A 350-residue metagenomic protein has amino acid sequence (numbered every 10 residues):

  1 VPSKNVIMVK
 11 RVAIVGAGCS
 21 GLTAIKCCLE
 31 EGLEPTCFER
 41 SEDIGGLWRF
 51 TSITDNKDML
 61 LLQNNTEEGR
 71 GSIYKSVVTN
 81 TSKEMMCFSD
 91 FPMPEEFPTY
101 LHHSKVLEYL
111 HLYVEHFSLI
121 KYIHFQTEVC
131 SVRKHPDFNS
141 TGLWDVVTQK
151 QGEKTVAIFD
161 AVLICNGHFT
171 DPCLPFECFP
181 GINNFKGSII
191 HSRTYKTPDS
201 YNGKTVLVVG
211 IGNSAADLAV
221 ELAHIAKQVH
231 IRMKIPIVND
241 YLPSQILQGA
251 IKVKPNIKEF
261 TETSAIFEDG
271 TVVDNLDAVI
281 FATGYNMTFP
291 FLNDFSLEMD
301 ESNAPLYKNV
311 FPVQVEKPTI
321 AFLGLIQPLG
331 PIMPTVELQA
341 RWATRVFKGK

Functional and structural regions predicted by a protein language model:
P2-N65, G71-S72, S76, D90-K350: Flavin (primarily FAD) cofactor-binding/catalytic cores of flavoenzymes
E84: Aromatic- and acidic-residue-enriched carbohydrate-binding clefts of CAZyme catalytic domains
